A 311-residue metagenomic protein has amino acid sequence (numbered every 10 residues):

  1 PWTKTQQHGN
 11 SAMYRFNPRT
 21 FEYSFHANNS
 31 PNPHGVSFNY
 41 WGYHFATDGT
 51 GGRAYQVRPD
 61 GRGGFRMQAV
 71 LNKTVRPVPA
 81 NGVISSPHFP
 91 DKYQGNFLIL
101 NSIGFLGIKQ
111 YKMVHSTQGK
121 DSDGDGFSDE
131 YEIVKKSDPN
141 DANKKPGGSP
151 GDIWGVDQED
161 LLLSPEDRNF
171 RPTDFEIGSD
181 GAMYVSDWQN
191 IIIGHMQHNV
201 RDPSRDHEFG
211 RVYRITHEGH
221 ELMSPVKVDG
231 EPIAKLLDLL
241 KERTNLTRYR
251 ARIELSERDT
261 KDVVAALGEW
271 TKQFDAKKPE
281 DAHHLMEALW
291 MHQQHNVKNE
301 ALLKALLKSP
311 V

Functional and structural regions predicted by a protein language model:
P1-V134, N140, K144-D238, N245 (+1 more regions): Beta-propeller blade termini and top-face loops
